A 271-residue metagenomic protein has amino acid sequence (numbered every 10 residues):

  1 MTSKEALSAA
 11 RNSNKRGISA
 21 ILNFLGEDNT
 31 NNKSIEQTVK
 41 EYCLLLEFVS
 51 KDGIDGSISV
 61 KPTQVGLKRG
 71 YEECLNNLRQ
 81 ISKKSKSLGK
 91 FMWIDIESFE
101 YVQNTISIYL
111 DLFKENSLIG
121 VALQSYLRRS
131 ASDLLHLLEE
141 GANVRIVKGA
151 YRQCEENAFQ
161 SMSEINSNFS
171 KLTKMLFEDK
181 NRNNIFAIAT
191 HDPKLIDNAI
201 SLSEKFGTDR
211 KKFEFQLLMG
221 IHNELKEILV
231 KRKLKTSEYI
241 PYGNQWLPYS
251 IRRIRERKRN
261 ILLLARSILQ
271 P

Functional and structural regions predicted by a protein language model:
M1-P271: Positively charged, amphipathic and often flexible ligand-engagement surfaces
